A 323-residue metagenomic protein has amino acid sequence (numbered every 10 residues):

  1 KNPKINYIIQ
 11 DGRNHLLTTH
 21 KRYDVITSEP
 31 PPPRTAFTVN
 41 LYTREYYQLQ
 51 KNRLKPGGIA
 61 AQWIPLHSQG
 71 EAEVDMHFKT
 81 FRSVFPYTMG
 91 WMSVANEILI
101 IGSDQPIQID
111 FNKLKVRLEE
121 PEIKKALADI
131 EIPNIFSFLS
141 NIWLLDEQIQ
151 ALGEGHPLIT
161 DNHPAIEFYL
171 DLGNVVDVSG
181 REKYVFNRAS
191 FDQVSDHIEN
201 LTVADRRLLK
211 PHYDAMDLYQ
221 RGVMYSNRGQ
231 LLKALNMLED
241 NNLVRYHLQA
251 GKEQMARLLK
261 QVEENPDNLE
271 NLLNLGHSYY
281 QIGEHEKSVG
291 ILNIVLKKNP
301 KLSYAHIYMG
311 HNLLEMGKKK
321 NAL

Functional and structural regions predicted by a protein language model:
K1-F78, R82: The AdoMet/dcAdoMet-binding core of the Class I SAM-like
N2-P3, Q10-H20, S68, D75 (+1 more regions): Soluble small-group transferase modules, centered on the S-adenosyl donor enzyme superfamily
A215, N242, M255, L269-E270 (+2 more regions): Helix-start (N-cap) detector for alpha-helical repeat units in TPR-like alpha-solenoids, especially tetratricopeptide
N227, Q281, E315-M316: Register position in tetratricopeptide repeats
A234, N241, Q261, I294-V295: Canonical positions in the second alpha-helix
